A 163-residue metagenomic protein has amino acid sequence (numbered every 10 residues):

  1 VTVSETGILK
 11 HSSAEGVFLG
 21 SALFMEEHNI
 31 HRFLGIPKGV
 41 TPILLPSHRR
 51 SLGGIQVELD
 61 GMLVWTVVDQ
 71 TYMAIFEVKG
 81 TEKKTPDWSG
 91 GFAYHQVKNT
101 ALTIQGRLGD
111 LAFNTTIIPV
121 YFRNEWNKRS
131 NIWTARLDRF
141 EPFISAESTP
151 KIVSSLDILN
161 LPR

Functional and structural regions predicted by a protein language model:
V1-R163: Charged, terminal alpha-helix-loop-beta segments that serve as non-catalytic nucleic-acid engagement and/or assembly
